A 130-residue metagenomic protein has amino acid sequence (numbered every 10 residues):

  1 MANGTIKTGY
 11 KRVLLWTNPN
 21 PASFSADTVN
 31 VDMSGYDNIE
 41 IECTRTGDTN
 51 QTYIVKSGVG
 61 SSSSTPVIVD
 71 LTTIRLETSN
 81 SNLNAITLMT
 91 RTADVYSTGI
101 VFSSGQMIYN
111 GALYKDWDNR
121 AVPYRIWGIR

Functional and structural regions predicted by a protein language model:
M1-F24: Glycine-rich, low-complexity segments
M1-G4, T49, D94, G105 (+1 more regions): Intrinsic-disorder/low-complexity loop/linker signature
W16-Y36, R45-I68: Surface-exposed ligand/attachment interfaces on beta-rich extracellular proteins
N30-V31, S57-G60, T87-I100: Short, exposed beta-strand/loop patches in secreted or surface proteins that constitute
Y36-I39, I74, I126: Generic beta-strand hydrophobic packing signal
D37-R45, L83-T87, V95-S97, S104-N110: A short beta-strand element within beta-rich, extracytoplasmic domains of secreted/secretory-pathway proteins
G60-I86: Terminal beta-strand-rich extracellular "head" domains that mediate receptor/glycan or other ligand binding
N110-R130: Short, structured beta-strand segments at or near domain termini in extracellular proteins/domains
